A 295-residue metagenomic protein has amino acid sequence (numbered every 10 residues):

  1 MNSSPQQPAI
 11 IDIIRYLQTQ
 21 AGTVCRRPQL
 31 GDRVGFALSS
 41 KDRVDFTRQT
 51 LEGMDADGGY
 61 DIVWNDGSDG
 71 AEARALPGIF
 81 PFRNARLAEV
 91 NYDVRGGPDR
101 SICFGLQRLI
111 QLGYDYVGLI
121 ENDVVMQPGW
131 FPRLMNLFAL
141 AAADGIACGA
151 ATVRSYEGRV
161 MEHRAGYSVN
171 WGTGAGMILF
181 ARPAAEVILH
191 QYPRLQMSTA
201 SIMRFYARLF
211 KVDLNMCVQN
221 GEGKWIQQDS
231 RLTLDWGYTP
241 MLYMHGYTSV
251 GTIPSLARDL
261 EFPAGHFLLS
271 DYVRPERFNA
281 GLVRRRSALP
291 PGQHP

Functional and structural regions predicted by a protein language model:
P5-G22, Q29-G31, F46, R194-P295: C-terminal catalytic/acceptor-binding lobe
D32-L38, M54, Y60-W64: Hydrophobic targeting segments
R43-A56: Short, well-formed alpha-helical segments that are part of the catalytic scaffolds of diverse glycosyltransferases
N65-L76: A conserved acidic beta->alpha catalytic loop
P81-G96: Conserved donor nucleotide-binding strand/loop of the catalytic core
Y92-L109: Glycine-rich, basic loop-to-helix element that forms the pyrophosphate-binding segment of sugar-nucleotide handling
P98, Q127-N220: Conserved catalytic core of nucleotide-sugar-dependent glycosyltransferases
Y114-V125: Short beta-strand-to-loop acidic/aromatic patch adjacent to the donor-nucleotide binding site
